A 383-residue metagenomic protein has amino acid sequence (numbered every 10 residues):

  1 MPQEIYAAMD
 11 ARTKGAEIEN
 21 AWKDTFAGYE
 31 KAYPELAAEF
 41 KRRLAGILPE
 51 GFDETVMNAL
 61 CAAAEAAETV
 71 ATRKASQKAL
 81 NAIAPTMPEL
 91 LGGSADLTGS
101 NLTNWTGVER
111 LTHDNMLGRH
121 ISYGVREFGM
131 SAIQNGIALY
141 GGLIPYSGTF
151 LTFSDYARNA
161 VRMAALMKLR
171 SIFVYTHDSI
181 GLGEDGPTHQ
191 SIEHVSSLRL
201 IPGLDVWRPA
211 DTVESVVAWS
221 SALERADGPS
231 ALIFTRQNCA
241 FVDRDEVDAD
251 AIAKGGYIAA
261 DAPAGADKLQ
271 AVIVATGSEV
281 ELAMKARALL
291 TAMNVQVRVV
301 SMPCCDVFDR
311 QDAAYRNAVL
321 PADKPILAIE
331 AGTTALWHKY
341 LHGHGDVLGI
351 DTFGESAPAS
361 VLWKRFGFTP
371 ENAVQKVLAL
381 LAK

Functional and structural regions predicted by a protein language model:
M1-A11, L139-G142, L166-M167, T176-R225 (+3 more regions): Conserved thiamine diphosphate
M1-R126, V272, T276, L289 (+1 more regions): Conserved acidic/glycine
K74-A82, A132, Y156-A160, V216-S220 (+1 more regions): Short alpha-helical segments and helix-capping/turn motifs at coil-helix boundaries
T86-L90, N115-R119, Y140-I144, M167-I172 (+6 more regions): Short coil/turn connectors at secondary-structure junctions
L91, T98-V195, M284: Thiamine diphosphate
G93-S94, Y123, Y146-S147, F173-Y175 (+4 more regions): General beta-strand structural signal in soluble alpha/beta enzymes
E127-M130, F153-Y156, T212-S215, M302-R310: Short acidic loop-to-helix transition motifs that present clustered carboxylates
G181-P187, S215, E224-K383: Thiamine diphosphate
